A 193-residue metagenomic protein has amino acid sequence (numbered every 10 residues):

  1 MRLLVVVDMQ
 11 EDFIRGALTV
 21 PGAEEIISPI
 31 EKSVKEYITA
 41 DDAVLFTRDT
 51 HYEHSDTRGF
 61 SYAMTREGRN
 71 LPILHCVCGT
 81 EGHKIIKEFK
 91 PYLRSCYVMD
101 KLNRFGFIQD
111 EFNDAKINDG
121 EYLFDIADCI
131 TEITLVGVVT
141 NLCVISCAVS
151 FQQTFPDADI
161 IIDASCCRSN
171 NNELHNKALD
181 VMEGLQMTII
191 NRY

Functional and structural regions predicted by a protein language model:
R2-D12, S28-A40, Y52, R58 (+1 more regions): Active-site-adjacent betaalpha module
G16-E24, F112-D114: Short glycine-enriched, charge-decorated loop/helix-capping segments at active-site entrances that position
D41-D49: Conserved phosphoryl-transfer catalytic core
